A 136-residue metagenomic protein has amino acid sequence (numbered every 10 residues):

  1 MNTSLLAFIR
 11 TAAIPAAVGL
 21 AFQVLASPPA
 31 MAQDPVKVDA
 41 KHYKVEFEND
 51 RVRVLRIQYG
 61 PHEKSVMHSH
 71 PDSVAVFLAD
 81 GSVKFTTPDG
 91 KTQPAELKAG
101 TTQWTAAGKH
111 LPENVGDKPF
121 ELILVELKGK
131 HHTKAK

Functional and structural regions predicted by a protein language model:
M1-I9: N-terminal secretory signal peptides that target proteins for export/translocation
A12-S27: Bacterial N-terminal signal peptides
D39-V66, P71-A75, V125: A short glycine-rich, His/Asp/Glu-containing loop-to-beta-strand
E48, G90-A107: Short acidic-glycine-tyrosine-enriched beta hairpin
H62-S65, T101-E113: Histidine-centered metal-chelating micro-motifs
H70-D89: Glycine- and acidic-residue-biased ligand/ion/polar-headgroup-sensing regions
D80, A107-K130: Ligand-binding loop in jelly-roll beta-barrel domains
